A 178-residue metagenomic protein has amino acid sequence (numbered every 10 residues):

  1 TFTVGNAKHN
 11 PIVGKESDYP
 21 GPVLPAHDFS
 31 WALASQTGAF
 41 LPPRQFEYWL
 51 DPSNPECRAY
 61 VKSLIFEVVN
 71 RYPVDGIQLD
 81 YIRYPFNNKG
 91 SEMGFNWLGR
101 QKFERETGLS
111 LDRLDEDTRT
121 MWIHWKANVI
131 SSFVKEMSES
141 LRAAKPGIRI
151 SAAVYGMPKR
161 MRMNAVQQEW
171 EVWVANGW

Functional and structural regions predicted by a protein language model:
T1-N6, Q78-P85, R119-V166: Aromatic-lined carbohydrate-recognition surfaces of secreted/lumenal glycan-active proteins
F2-K15, D80-E106: Short, solvent-exposed beta-strand-terminating loops
G5-R71, Q168: Active-site-adjacent "subsite" loops/lids of carbohydrate-active enzymes
S30-W31, K102-R105, S132-S140: Short acidic/polar alpha-helix capping motifs at helix-coil junctions
P55-E56, D75, N88: Solenoidal tandem-repeat scaffolds enriched in leucines and small polar residues
V61, V68, I77-D80, L141 (+1 more regions): Conserved, mostly hydrophobic/aromatic
R71, E136-A144, V172, N176: Alpha-helical structural signal in soluble globular domains
D75, D80, E104-R119, I123 (+1 more regions): Aromatic- and acid-rich polysaccharide-binding/catalytic face of secreted or lumenal carbohydrate-active enzymes
